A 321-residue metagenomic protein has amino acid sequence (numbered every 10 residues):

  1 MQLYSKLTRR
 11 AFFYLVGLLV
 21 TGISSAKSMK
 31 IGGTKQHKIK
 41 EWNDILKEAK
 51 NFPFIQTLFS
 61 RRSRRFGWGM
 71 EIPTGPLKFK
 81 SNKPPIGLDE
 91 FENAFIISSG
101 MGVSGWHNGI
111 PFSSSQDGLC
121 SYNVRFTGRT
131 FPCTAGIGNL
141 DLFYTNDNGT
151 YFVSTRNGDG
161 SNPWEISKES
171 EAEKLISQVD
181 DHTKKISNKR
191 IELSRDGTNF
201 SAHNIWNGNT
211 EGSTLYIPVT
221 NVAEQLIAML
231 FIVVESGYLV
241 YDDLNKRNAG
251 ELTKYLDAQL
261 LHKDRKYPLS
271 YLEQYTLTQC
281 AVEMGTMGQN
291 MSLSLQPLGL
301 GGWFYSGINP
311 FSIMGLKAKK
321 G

Functional and structural regions predicted by a protein language model:
L3-G321: Acidic, surface-exposed loops and disordered segments
